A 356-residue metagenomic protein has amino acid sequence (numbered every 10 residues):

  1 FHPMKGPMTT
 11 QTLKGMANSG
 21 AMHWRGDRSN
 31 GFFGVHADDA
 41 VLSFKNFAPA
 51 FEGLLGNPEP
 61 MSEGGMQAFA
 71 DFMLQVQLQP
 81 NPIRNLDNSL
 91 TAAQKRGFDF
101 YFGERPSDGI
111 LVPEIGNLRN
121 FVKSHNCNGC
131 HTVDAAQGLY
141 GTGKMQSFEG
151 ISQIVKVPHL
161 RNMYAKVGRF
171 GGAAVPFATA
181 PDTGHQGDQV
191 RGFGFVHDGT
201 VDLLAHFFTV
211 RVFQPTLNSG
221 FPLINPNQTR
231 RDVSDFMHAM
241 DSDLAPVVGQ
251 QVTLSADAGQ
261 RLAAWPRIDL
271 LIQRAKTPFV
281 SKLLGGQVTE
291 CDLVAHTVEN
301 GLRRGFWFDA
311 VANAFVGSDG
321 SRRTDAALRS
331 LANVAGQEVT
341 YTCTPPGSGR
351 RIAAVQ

Functional and structural regions predicted by a protein language model:
F1-Q356: Periplasmic c-type cytochrome electron-transfer domains
